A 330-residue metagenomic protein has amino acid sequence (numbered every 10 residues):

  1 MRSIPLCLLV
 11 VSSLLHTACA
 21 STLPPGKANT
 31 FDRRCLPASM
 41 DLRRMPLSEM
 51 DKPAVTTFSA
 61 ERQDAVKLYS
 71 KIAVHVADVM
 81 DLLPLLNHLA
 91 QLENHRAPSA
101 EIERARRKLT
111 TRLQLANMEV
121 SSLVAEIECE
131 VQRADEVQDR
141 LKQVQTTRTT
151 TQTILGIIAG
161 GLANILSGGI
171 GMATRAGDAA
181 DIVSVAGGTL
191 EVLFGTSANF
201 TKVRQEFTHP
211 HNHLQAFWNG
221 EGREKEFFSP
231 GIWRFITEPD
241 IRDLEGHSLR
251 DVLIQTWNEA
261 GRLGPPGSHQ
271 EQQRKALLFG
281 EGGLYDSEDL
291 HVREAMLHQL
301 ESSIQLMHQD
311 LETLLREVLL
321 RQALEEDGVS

Functional and structural regions predicted by a protein language model:
R2-C129, D286-S330: Terminal export/targeting leaders at protein ends
I4-P5, Q152-L155, A179-A186: Alpha-helical transmembrane segments
L15-A18, L162-A173, L193-V203: Structural signature of transmembrane alpha-helix termini at the membrane-water interface
G26-R33, T147, Q205-L214: Alpha-helical transmembrane signal-anchor/signal-peptide segments
T110-M172: Add "or lipid-surface remodeling" -> "...that mediate pore formation, membrane permeabilization, membrane fusion
A163-G177, A323-S330: Secondary-structure-rich domain cores
G177-F235: Membrane-engaging insertion elements
H211-Q305: Amphipathic, membrane-inserting segments
